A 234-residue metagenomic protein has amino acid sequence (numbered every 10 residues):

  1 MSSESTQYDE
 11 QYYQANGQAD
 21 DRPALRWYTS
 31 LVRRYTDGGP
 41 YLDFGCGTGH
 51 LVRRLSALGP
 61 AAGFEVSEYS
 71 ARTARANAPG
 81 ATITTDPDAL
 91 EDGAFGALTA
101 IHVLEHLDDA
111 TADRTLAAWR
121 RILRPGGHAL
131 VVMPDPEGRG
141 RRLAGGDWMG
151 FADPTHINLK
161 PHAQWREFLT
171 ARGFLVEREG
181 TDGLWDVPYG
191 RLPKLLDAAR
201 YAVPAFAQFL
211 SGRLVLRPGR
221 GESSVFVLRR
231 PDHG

Functional and structural regions predicted by a protein language model:
M1-G93, A97-I101, D113-L116, G221-V225 (+1 more regions): Conserved N-terminal segment of class I S-adenosyl-L-methionine
Y12-R22, D108-W119, H128-H233: S-adenosyl-L-methionine-dependent methyltransferase catalytic module, highlighting the catalytic core
H102-H106: Short catalytic micro-motifs in class I SAM-dependent methyltransferases
